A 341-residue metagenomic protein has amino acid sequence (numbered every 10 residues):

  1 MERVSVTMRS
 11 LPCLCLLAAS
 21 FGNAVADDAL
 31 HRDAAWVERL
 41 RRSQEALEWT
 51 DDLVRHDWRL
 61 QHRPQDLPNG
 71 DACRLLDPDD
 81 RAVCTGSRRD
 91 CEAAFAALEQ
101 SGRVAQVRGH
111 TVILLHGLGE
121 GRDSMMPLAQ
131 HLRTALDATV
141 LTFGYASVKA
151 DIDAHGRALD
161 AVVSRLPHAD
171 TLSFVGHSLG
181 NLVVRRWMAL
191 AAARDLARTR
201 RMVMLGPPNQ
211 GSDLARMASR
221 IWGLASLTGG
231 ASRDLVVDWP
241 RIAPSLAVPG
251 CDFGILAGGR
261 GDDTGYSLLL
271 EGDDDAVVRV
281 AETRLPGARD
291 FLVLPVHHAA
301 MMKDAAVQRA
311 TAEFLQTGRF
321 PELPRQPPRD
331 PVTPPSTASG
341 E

Functional and structural regions predicted by a protein language model:
E2-L11: Bacterial N-terminal signal peptides that target proteins for export
L11-S20: Bacterial N-terminal signal peptides
F21-V112, G121-M126, Q130-L141, V163-L166 (+1 more regions): Flexible, membrane-associating and regulatory peripheral segments of lipid-active enzymes
W36, V248-E341: C-terminal catalytic-base region of ester-bond hydrolases, centering on the histidine of the charge-relay
V112-L118, R133, A138-G250: Serine-dependent carboxylesterase/thioesterase catalytic core of lipase-like alpha/beta-hydrolase/SGNH enzymes
D123, A150, M302: Residues that form or flank phosphate/diphosphate-binding pockets in enzymes that use nucleotide phosphates
M125-P127, R186-M188, R216-M217, S267-L269: Short amphipathic alpha-helical segments
